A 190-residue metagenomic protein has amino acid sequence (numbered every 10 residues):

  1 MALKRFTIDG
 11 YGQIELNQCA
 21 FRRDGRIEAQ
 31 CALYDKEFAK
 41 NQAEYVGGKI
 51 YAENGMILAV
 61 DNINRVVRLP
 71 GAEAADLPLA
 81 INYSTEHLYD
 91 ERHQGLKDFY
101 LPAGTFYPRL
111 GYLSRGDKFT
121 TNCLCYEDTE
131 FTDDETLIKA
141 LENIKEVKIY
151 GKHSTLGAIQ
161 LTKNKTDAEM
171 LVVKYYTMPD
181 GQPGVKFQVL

Functional and structural regions predicted by a protein language model:
M1-L190: Surface-exposed, low-hydrophobicity beta-strand/loop segments enriched in small/polar/acidic residues
